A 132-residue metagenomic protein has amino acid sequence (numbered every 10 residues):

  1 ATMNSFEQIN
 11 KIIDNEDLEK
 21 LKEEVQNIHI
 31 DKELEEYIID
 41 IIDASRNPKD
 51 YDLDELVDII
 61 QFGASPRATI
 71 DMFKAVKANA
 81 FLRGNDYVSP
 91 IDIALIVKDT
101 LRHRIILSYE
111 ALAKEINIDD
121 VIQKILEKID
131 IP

Functional and structural regions predicted by a protein language model:
A1-E55, L82-D86, P90, A111-A113 (+1 more regions): Conserved C-terminal "switch" segment of AAA+ ATPases
N47-P132: C-terminal engagement/docking regions of AAA+ P-loop ATPases
